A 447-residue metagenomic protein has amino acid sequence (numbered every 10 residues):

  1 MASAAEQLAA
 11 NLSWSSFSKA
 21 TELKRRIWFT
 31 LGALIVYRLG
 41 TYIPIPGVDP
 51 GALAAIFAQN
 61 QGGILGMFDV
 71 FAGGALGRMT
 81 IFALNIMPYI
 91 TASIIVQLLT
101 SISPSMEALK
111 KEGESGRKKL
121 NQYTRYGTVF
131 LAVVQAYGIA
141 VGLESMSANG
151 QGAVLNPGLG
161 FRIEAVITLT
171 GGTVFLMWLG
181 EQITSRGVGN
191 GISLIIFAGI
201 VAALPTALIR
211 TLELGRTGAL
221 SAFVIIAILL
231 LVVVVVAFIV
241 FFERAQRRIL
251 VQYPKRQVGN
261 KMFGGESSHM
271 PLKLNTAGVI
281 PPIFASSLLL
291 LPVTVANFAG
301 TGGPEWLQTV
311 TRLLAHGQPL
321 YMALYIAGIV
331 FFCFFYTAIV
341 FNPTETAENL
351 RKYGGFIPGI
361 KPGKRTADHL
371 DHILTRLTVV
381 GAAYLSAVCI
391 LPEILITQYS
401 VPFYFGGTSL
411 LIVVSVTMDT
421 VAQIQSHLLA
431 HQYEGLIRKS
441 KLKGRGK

Functional and structural regions predicted by a protein language model:
A2-K110, S115-K447: N-terminal cationic and glycine-rich segments that engage phosphates or anionic surfaces
